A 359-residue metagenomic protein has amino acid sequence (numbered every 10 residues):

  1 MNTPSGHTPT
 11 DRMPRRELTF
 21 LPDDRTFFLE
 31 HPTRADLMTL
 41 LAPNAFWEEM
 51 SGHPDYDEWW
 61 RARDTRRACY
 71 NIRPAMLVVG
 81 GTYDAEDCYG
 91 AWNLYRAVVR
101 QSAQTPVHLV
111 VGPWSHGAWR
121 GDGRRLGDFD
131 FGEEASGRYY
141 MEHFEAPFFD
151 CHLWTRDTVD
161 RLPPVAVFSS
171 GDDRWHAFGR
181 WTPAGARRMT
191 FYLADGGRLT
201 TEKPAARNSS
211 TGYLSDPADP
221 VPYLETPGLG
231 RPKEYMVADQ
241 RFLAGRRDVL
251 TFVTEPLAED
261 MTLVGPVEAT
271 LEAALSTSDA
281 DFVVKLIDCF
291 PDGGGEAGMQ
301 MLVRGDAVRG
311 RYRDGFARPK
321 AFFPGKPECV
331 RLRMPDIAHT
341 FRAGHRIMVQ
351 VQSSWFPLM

Functional and structural regions predicted by a protein language model:
M1-N71: Accessory cap/linker subdomain of secreted extracellular hydrolases
M1-T8, G117-G121, P357-L358: A short beta-to-alpha transition loop/helix N-cap that caps and shapes the active-site region
L18-A35, R125-M359: C-terminal, loop-rich substrate-recognition/catalytic regions characterized by aromatic stacking residues
I72, V78-G80: Short beta-strand/loop motif that positions the catalytic acidic residue of the alpha/beta-hydrolase fold
G80, L109-W114, S169-G171: Short glycine-rich catalytic loops that host catalytic nucleophiles or stabilize transition states across multiple
T82-D84, W114, S354: Acidic beta-to-alpha connecting loop that harbors the catalytic carboxylate
A85-W92: Conserved alpha/beta-hydrolase "acid-adjacent" motif
V99-R124: Catalytic histidine neighborhood in serine/cysteine hydrolases with alpha/beta-hydrolase-type architecture
